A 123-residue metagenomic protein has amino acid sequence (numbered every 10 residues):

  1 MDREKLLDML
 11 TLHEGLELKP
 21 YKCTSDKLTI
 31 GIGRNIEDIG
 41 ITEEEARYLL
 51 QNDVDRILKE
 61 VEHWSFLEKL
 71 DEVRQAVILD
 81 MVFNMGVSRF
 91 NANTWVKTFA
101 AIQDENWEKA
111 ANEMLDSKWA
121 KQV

Functional and structural regions predicted by a protein language model:
M1-K19, S25, R34-N52, L58-K59 (+1 more regions): Long, amphipathic alpha-helical surface segments
P20-K22, K69-L70: Short, conserved, surface-exposed binding loops centered on an aromatic residue
K22-D26, I78-D80: Short, functional N-terminal and low-complexity linear motifs
R56-V96: Active-site nucleophile-His-acid catalytic modules used for acyl/amide transfer and hydrolysis across diverse enzymes
